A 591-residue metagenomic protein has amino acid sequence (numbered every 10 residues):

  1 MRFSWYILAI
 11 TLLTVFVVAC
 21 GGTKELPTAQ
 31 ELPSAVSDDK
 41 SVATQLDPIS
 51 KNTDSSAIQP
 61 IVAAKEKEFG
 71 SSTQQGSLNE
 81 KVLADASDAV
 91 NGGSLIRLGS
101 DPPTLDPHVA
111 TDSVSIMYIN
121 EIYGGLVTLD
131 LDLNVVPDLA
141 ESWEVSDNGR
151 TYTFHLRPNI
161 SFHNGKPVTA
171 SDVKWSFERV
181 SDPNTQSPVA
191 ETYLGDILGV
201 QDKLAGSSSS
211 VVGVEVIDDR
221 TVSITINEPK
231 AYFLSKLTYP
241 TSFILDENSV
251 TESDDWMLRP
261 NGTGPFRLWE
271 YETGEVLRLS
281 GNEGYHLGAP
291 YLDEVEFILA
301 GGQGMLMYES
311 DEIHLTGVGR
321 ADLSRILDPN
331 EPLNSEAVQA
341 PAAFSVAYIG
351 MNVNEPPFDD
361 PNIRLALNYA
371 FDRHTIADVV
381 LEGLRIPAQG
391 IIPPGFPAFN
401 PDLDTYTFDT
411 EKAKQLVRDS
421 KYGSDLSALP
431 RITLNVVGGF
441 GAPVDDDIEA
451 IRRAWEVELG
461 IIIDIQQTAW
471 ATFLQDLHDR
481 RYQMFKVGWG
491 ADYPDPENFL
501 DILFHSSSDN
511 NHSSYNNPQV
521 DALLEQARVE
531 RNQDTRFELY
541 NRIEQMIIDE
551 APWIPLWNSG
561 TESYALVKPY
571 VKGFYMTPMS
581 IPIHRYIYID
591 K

Functional and structural regions predicted by a protein language model:
G22-G93, V136, F162-K174, E178-I226 (+3 more regions): Surface-exposed, Gly/Pro/Thr- and Asp/Glu-enriched linker/hinge segments that connect structured elements
K24, D38, L78, E272 (+4 more regions): Detector for C-terminal structural segments
G76-L83, I96-D147, E178, N261-G262: N-terminal lobe/hinge region of extracytoplasmic solute-binding protein
E80-A86, G99-M117, L139, K166 (+7 more regions): A structural "hinge/loop" feature
D130, S208-E215, D219-R220, T225-P290 (+3 more regions): Gly/Pro-rich hinge or "lid" segments in bacterial periplasmic/extracellular proteins
D130, S280-E283, P341-A366, A370 (+2 more regions): A bilobed periplasmic-binding-protein/Venus flytrap-type ligand-binding module shared by bacterial periplasmic
T251-D254, N282-L327: Ligand-site clamp/hinge motif
P387-Y422, G438-D447: Structural transition elements
